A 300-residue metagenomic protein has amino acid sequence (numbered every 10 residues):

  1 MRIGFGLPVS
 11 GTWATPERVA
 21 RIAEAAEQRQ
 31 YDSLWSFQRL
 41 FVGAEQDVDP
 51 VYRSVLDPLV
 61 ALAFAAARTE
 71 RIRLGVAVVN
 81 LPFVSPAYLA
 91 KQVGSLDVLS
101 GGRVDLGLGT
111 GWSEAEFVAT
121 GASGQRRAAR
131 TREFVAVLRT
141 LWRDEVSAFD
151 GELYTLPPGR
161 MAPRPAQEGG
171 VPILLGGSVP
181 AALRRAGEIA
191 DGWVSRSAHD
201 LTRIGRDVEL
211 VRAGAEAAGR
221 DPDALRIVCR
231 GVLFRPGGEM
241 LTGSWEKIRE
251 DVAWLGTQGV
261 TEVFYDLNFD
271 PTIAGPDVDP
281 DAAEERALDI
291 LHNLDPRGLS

Functional and structural regions predicted by a protein language model:
M1-R68, V171, N268, D277-N293: N-terminal beta1-alpha1-beta2 module of alpha/beta enzyme domains
I3-L7, L34-S36, R73-A77, V104-L108 (+4 more regions): Hydrophobic faces of well-ordered beta-strands that scaffold small-molecule active sites in alpha/beta enzyme cores
F5-E17, A77-A87, Q167-S178, V232-E246: Active-site mouth loops of central-metabolism enzymes
V9-G11, L40-F41, N80, T110-E114 (+4 more regions): Active-site-proximal loop/turn and secondary-structure-junction residues that shape catalytic pockets, frequently
A14-A26, Y88-V93, L175-R185, L241-L255: Short, acidic/polar
E27-Q28, D32, Q125-Q167, S195-S300: An alpha-helical appendage that flanks or caps ligand/catalytic pockets
Q30, R68-R71, S100, G187-W193 (+1 more regions): Glycine-enriched alpha-helix->loop->beta-strand junction motifs that scaffold or abut catalytic
V42-D49, V76, P82-I189, G205-D223: Internal, glycine-rich beta/alpha segment that forms the wall or movable "lid" of small-molecule/cofactor binding
